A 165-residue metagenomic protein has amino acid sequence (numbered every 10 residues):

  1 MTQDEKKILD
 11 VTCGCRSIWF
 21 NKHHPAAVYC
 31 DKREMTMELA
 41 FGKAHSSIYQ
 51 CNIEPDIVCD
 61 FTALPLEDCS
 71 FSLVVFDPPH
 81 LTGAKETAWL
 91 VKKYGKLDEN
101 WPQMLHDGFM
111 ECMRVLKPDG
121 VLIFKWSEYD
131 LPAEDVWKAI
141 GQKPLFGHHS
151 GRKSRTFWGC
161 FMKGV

Functional and structural regions predicted by a protein language model:
M1-V165: Class I S-adenosyl-L-methionine-dependent methyltransferase catalytic core
